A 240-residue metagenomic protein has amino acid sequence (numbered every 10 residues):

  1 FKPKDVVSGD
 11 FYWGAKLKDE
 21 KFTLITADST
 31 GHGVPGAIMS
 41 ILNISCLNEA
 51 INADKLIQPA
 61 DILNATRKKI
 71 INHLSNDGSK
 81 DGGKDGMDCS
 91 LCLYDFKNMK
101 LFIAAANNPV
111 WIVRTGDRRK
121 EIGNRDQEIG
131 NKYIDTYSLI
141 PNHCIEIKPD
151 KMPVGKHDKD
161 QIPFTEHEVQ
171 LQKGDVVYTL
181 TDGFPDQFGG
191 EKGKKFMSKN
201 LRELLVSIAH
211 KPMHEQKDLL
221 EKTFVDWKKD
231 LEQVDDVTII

Functional and structural regions predicted by a protein language model:
F1-R119, E128-Q172, V176-Y178, K222 (+1 more regions): … and, occasionally, acidic/histidine-rich disordered N-termini of signaling adaptors
M39, Q58, I62, F196-M197 (+2 more regions): Short amphipathic alpha-helical segments
V113-G116, F188-K194: Cytochrome P450 core scaffold surrounding the K-helix E-X-X-R motif and the conserved "meander" helix-loop region
K194-A209: Divalent-cation-assisted or electrostatically stabilized phosphate/pyrophosphate-binding catalytic cores
